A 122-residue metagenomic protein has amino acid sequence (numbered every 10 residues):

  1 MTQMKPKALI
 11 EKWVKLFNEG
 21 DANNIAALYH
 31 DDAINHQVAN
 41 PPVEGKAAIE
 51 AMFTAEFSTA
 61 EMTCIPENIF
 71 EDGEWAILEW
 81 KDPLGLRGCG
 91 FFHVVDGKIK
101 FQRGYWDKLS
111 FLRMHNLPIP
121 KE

Functional and structural regions predicted by a protein language model:
M1-A27, D31, I119-E122: Short, low-complexity N-terminal intrinsically disordered segments enriched in polar/charged residues
K12-K15, A39, F101: Short, flexible active-site loop motifs that bind/organize anionic cofactors or intermediates
E19, E44, R103: Short glycine-rich loop/turn motifs that provide flexible caps or phosphate-binding loops at active sites
A22-D72: A solvent-exposed, acidic/Ser-Thr-rich amphipathic alpha-helical stretch
E50-E122: A beta-strand edge to alpha-helix "cap/lid" segment located at domain peripheries
